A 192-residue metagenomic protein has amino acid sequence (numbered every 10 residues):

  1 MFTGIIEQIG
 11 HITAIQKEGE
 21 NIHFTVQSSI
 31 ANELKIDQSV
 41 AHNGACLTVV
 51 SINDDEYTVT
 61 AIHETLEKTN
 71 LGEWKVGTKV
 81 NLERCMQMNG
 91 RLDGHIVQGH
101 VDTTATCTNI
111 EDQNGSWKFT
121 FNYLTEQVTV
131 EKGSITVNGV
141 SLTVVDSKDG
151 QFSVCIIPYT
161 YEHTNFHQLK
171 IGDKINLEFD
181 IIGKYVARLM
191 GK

Functional and structural regions predicted by a protein language model:
M1-K192: Conserved loop->alpha-helix
